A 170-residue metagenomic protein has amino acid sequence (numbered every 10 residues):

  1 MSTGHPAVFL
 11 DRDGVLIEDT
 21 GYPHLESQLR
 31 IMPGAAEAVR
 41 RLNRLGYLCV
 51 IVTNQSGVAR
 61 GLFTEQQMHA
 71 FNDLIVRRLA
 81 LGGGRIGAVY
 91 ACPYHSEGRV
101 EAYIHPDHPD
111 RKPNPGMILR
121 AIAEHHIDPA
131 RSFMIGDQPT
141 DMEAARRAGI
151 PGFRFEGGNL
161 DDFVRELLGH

Functional and structural regions predicted by a protein language model:
M1-V50: Active-site neighborhood of HAD-like aspartate-dependent phosphohydrolases
S2-T3, V8, Q66-A88, E97-M134 (+1 more regions): Asp-based, Mg2+/Mn2+-dependent phosphohydrolase catalytic module
L16-D19, N54-S56, S96-R99, L119-I122: A short alpha-helix capping/helix-coil boundary motif
L16-M32, V58-Q67, L81-G82, E101-P109: Metal-dependent phosphoesterase signature
A35, V39-I75, R85-G98, A145: Substrate-recognition element of Asp-dependent hydrolases with the DxDx(T/V) motif
